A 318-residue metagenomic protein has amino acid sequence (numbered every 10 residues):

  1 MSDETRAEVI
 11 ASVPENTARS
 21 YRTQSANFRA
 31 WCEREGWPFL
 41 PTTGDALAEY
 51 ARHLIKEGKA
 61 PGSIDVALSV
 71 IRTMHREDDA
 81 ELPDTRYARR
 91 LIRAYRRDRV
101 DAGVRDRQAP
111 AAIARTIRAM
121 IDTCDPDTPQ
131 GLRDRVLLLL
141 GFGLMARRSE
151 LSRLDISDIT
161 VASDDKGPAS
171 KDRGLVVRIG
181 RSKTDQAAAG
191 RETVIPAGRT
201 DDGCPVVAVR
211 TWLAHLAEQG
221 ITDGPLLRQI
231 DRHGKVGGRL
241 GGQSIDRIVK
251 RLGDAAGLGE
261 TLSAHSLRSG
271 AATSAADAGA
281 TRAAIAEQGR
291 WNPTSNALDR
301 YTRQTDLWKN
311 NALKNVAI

Functional and structural regions predicted by a protein language model:
M1-I318: Extended, non-catalytic subsegments within catalytic or DNA/protein-binding/adaptor domains
